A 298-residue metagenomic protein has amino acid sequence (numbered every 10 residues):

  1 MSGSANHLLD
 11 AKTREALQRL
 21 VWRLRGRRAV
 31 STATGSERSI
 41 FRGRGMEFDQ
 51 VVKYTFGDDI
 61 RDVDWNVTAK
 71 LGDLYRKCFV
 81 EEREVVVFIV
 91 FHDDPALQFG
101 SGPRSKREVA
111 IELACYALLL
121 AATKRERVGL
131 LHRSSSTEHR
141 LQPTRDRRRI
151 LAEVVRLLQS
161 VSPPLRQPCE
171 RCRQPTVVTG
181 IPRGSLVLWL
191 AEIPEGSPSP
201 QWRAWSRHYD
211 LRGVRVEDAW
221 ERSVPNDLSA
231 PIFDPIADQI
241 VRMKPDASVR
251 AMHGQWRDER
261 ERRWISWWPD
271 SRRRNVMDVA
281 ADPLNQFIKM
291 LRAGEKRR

Functional and structural regions predicted by a protein language model:
M1-I40, Q50-D58, V67, R76-E112 (+1 more regions): Exposed, interaction-prone extracellular/peripheral surfaces
I60-D62: N-terminal juxtadomain amphipathic helix that follows a signal peptide/anchor or precedes a small N-terminal auxiliary
